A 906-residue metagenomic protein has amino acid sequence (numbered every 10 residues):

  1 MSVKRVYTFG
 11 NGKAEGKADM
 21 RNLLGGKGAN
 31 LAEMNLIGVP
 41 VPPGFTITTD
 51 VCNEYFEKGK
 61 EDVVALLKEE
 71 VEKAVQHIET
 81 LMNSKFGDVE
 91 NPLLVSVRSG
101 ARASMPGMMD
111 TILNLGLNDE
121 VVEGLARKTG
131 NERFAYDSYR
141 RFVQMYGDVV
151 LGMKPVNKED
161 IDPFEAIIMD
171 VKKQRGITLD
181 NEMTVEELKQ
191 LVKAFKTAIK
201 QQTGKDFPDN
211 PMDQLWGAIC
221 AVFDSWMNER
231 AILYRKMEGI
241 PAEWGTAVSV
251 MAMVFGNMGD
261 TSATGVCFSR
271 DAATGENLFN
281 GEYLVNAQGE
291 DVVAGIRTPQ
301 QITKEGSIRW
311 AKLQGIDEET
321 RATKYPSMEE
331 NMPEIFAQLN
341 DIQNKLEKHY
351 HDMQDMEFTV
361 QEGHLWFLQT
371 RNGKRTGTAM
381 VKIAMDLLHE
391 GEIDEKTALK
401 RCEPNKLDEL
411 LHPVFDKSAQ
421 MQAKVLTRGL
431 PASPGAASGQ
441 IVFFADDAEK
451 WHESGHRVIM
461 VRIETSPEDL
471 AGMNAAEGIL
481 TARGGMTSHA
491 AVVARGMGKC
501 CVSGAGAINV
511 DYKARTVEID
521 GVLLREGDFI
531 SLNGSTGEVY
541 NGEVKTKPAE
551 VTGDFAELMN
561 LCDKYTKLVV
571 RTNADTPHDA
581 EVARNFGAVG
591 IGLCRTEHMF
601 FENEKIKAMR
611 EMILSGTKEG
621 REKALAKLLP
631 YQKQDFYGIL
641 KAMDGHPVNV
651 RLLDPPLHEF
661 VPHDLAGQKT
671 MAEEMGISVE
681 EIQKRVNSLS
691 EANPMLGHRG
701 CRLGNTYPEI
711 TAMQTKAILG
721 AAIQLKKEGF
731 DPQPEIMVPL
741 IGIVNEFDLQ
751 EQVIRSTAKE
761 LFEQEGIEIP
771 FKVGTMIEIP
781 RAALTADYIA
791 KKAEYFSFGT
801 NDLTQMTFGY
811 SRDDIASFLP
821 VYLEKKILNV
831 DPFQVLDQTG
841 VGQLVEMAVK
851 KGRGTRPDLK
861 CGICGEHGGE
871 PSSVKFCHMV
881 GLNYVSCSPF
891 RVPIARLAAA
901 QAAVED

Functional and structural regions predicted by a protein language model:
M1-A423, P431, K450, H456-I459 (+11 more regions): Nucleotide/phosphate-binding sheet-loop regions of phosphoryl- and nucleotidyl-transfer enzymes
F45, A482-G484, S503-G506, C594 (+2 more regions): Short beta->alpha connector loops at strand-helix junctions that form conserved, small/polar/Pro-enriched
R98-S99, V551, L561-D906: Conserved alpha/beta-domain cores
S249, V442, I459-R462, L480 (+3 more regions): Structural motif
H364-W366, I459, I463-N474, M486-V493 (+7 more regions): Glycine-rich phosphate/ribose-binding loops and adjacent secondary-structure elements that form binding surfaces
R428-E468, I519-E557: Extended, non-globular alpha-helical segments
F444, A507-I508, A556-M559, V569 (+1 more regions): Intrinsically disordered, low-complexity regulatory segments
E477-R483, C501, G862: A short, small-residue-rich loop immediately preceding and capping a beta-strand
